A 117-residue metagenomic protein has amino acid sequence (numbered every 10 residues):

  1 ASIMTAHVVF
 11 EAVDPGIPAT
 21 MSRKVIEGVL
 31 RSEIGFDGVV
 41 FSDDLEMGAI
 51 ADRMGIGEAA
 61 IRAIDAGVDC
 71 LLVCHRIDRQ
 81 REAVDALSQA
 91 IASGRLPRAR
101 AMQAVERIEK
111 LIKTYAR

Functional and structural regions predicted by a protein language model:
A1-L96: Second-shell residues forming the walls of enzyme active-site clefts
Q89, S93-R117: Mid-to-C-terminal alpha-helical segments outside catalytic/metal-binding sites
